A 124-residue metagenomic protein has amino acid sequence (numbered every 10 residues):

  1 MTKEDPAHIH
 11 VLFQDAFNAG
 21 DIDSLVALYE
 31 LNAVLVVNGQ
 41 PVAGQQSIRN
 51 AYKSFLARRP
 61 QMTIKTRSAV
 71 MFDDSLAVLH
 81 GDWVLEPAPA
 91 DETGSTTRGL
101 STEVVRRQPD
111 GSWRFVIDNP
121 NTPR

Functional and structural regions predicted by a protein language model:
M1-S24, V34-R124: A beta-strand edge to alpha-helix "cap/lid" segment located at domain peripheries
L31: Short glycine-dipeptide loop
